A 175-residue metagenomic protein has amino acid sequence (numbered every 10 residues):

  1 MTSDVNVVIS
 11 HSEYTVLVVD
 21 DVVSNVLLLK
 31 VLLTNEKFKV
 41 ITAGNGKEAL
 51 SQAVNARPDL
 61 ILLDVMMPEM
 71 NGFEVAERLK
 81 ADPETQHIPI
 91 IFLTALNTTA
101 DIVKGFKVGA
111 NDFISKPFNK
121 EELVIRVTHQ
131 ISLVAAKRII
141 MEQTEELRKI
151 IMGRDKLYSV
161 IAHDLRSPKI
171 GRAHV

Functional and structural regions predicted by a protein language model:
M1-L17: Non-catalytic signal-transmission and effector/linker regions of two-component phosphorelay proteins
V8, V23-I41: Two-component/phosphorelay signaling modules centered on CheY-like receiver
S24, G44-E48, N71-E77: Acidic catalytic/metal-coordinating carboxylates
V26, P68, Q86, T98 (+2 more regions): The feature encodes the CheY-like receiver
S51, F73-Q86: Short amphipathic alpha-helix used as the core "switch/output" element in two-component signaling
A56-V65: Active-site beta3 strand of CheY-like receiver
E145-R172: Primarily the dimerization/phosphotransfer
